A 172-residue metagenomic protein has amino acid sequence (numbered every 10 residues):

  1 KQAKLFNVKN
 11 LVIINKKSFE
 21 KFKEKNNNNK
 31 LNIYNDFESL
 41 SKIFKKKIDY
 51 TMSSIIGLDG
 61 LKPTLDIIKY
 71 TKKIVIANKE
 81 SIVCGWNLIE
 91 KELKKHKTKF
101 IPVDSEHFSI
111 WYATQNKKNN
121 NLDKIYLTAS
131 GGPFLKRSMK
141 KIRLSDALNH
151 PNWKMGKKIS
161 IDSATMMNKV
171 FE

Functional and structural regions predicted by a protein language model:
K1-L58: N-terminal glycine-/serine-/threonine-rich beta1-alpha1-beta2 phosphate-ribose binding loop of Rossmann-like
I14-N15, A77-K79: Short beta->alpha connector loops at strand-helix junctions that form conserved, small/polar/Pro-enriched
K17, S81-I82, H107: Conserved beta-strand edge residues that scaffold enzyme active sites
E38-S41, K62, F108, F171: Short, contiguous clusters of charged residues that form electrostatic/catalytic patches at enzyme active sites, used
K46-K47, S54-I55, L61, L65-Y70 (+1 more regions): Rossmann-like NAD(P)H-binding beta-loop-alpha module
S53, N78-K79, M166: A generic secondary-structure micro-motif detector that highlights 1-2 residue hydrophobic/ambivalent hotspots embedded
K73-I74: A short hydrophobic/small-residue beta-strand
D104-S109, N152-E172: Mid-domain beta-loop-alpha active-site segment that forms a flexible, acidic cofactor/metal-binding surface
